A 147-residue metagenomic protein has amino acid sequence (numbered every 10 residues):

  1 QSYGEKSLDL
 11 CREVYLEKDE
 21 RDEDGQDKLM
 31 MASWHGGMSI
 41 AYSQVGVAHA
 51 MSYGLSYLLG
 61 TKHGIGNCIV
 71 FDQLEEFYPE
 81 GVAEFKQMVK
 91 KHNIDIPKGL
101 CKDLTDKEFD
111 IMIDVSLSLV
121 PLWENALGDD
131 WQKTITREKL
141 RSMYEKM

Functional and structural regions predicted by a protein language model:
Q1-Y42, Q132: Carboxylate- and glycine-rich phosphate/diphosphate-binding segment that chelates Mg2+/Mn2+
S7, A32, L74, M88-K91 (+1 more regions): Short acidic/histidine-centered micro-motifs embedded in hydrophobic/aromatic stretches that mark compact functional
L8-C11, Q26, M30-S33, A48 (+3 more regions): A general structural signal for well-ordered alpha-helical packing
R21-D27, G60-G64, K107, I135: Structural motif
L29-G37, M51, F71, M112-V120 (+1 more regions): Short alpha-helical scaffolding segments that buttress acidic/His motifs in well-ordered protein cores
M38-K62: Glycine-rich phosphate/pyrophosphate-binding beta-alpha loops
Y53-D110: Active-site pocket-lining segment
F85-M147: C-terminal charged capping/lid subdomain of soluble metabolic enzymes
